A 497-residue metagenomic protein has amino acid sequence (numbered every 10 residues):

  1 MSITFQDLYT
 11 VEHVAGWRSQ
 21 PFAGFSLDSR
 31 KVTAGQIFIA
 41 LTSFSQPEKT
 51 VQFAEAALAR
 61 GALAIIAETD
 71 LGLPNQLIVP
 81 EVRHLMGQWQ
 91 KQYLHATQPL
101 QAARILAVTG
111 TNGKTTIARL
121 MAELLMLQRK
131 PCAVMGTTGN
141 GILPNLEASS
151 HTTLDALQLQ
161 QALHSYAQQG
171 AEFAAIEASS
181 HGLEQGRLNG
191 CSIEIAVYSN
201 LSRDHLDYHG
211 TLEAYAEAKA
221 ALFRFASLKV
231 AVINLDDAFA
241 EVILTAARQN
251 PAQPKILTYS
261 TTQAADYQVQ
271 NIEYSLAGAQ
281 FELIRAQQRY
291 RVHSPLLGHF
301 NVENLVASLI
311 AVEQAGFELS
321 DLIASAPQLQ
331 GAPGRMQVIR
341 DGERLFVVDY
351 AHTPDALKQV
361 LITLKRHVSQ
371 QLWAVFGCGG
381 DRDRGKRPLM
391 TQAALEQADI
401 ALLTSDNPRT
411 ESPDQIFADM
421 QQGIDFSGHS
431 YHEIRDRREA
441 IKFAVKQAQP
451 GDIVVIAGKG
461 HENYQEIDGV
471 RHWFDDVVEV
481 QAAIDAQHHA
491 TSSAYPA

Functional and structural regions predicted by a protein language model:
M1-Q92, A238, Q268, L297 (+2 more regions): N-terminal leader/targeting and accessory segments in enzymes
S43-S45, S180-H181, R203-D204, D237-A238 (+4 more regions): Short glycine-rich anion-binding loops that position phosphate/pyrophosphate groups of nucleotides and phosphorylated
F44-E48, A332, I362-F426, G469-W473 (+1 more regions): Active-site beta-alpha connecting loops in nucleotide-dependent enzymes
A56, R60-G61, I66, A226-K229 (+3 more regions): P-loop/Walker A phosphate-binding loop and immediately adjacent motor/lid segment at beta-alpha junctions
L63, E194, D399: Receiver (REC) domain switch/active-site residues of two-component response regulators
A67-L73, I195-F346, Q421-I424, G428-S430 (+1 more regions): Acidic, Mg2+-coordinating active-site environments of NTP-dependent enzymes
L85-L235, E241-Q253, L309, H367-V368 (+1 more regions): Phosphate-binding loop of NTP-binding sites
I453-A486: Glycine/aspartate-rich loop-and-adjacent alpha/beta segment that forms the canonical ThDP
